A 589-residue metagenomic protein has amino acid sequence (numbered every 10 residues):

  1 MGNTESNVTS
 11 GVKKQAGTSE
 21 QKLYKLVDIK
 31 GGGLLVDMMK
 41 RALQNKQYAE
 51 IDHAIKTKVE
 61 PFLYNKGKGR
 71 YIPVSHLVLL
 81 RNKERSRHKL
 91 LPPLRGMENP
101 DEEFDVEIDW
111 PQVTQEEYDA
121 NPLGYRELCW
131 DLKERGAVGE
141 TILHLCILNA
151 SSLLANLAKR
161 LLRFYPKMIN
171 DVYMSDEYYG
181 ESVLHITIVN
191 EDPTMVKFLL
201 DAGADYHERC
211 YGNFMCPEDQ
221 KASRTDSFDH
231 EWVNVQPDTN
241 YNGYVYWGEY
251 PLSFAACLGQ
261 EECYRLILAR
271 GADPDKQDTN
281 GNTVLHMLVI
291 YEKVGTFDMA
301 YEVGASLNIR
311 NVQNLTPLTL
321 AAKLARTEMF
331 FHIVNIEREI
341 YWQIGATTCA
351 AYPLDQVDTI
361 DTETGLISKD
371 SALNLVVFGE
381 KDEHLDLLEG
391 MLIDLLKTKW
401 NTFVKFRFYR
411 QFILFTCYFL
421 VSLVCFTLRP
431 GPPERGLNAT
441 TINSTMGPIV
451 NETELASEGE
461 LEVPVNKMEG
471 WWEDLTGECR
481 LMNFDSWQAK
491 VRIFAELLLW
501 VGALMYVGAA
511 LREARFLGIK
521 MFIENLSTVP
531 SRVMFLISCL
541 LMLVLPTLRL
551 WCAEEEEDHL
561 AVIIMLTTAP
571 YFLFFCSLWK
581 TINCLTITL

Functional and structural regions predicted by a protein language model:
G2-E84: N-terminal alpha-helical scaffolding segments that mark the starts of alpha-solenoid/helical-repeat architectures
N121-C129, K159-V172, K197-F214, H230-D238 (+3 more regions): Ankyrin repeat domain, specifically the short helix-to-loop turn at the C-terminus of the second helix of each repeat
L132-L145, V172-V183, R209-S223, N234-P251 (+2 more regions): Ankyrin-repeat boundary/"N-cap" motif
C146, A300-V303, L307-I309, Q313-T316 (+3 more regions): Alpha-helical protein-protein interaction/assembly modules
A150-L153, E191, G259, E292 (+1 more regions): Ankyrin-repeat intra-repeat helix-capping/turn positions
L153, L157, T194-M195, E262-C263 (+2 more regions): Conserved ankyrin/ankyrin-like repeat signature
L385, M391-I587: Hydrophobic alpha-helical transmembrane segments corresponding to the first two to three helices of multi-pass helical
